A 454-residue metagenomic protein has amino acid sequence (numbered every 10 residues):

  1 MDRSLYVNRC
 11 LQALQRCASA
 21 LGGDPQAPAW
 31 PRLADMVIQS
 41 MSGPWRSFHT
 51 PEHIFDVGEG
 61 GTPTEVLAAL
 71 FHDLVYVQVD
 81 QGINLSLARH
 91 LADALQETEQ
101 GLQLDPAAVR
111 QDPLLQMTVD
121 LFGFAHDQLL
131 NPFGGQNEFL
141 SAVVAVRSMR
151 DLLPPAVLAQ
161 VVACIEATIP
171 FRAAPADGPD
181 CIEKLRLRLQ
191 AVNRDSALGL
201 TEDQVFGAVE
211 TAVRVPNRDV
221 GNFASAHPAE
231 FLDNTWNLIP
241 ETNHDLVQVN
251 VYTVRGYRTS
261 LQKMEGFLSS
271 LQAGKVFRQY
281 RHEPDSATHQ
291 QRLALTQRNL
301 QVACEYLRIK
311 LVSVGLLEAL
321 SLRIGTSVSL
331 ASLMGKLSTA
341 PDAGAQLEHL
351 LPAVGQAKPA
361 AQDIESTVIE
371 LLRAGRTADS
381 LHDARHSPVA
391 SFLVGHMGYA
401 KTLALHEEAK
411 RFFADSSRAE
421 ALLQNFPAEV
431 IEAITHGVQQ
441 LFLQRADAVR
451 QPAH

Functional and structural regions predicted by a protein language model:
M1-L21: Low-complexity, highly charged intrinsically disordered N-terminal segments that act as targeting/localization
D2-R9, F71-Y76, D80-G82, R147-P155 (+2 more regions): Divalent metal-dependent phosphate-bond-processing catalytic cores, especially two-metal-ion Mg2+/Mn2+ enzymes that act
P31-M36, A108-L121: Active-site-adjacent bridging/hinge elements
R32-D56, F124-P132: Active-site flanking loop/helix segments enriched in acidic
V57, G134-D151: An active-site-proximal "capping" alpha-helix that borders the catalytic cofactor pocket
V57, T64-Q81, M117-F124, S141 (+1 more regions): His-Asp-centered metal-binding catalytic motifs of divalent-metal-dependent phosphohydrolases/nucleases
Q81-L102: Post-HEXXH active-site segment of zinc metalloproteases
